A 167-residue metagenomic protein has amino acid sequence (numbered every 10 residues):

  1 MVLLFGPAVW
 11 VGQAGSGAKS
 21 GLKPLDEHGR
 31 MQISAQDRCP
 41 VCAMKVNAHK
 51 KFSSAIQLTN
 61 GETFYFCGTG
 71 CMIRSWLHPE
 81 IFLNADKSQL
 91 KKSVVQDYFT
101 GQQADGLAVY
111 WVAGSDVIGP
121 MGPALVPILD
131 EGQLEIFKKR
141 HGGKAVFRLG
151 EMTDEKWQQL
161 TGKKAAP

Functional and structural regions predicted by a protein language model:
M1-V2: Sec-dependent N-terminal signal peptides
F5-P167: Intrinsically disordered, low-complexity terminal tails/loops enriched in metal-binding residues
